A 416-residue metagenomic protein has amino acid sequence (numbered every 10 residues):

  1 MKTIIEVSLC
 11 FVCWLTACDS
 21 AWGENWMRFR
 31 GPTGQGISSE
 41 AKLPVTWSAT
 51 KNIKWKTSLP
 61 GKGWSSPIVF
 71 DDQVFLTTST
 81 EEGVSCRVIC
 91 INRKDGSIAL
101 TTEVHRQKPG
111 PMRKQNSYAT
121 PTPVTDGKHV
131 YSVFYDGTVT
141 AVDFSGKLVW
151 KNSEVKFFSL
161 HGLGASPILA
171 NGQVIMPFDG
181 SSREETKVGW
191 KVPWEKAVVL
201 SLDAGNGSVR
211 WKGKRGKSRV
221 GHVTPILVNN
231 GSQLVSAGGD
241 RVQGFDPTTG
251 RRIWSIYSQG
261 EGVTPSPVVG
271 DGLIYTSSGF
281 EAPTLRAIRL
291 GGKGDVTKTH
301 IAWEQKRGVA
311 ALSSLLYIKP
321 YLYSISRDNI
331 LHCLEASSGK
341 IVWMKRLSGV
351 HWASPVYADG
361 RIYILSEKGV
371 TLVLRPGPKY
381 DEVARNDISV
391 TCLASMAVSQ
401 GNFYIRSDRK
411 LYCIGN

Functional and structural regions predicted by a protein language model:
M1-V7, N416: Positively charged n-region of N-terminal signal peptides that target proteins for export
I5, S20-G23: Low-complexity, intrinsically disordered regions enriched in charged/polar residues
E6-A17: Bacterial N-terminal signal peptides
W22-N416: Noncatalytic, solvent-exposed loop/strand surfaces of beta-propeller-type extracellular/periplasmic domains
